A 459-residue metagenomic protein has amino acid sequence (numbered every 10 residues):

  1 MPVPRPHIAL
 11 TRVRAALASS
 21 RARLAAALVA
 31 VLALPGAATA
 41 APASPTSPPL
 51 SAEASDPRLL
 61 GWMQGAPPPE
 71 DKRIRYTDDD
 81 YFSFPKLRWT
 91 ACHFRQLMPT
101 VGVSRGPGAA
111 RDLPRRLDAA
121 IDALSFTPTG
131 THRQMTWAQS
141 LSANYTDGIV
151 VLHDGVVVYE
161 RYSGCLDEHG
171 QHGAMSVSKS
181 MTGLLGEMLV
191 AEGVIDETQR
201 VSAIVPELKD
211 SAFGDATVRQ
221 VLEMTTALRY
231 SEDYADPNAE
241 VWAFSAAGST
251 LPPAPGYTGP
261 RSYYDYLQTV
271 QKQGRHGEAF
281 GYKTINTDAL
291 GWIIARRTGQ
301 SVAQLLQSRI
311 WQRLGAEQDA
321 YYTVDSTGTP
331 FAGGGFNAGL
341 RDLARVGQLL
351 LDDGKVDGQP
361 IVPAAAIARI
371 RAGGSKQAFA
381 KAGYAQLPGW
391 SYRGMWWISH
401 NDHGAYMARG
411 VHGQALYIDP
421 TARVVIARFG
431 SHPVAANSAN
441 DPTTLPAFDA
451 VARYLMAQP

Functional and structural regions predicted by a protein language model:
P2, V13, A38-L166, E223 (+2 more regions): N-terminal leader/targeting segments and the immediately adjacent pre-domain N-terminus
R23-P35: Bacterial N-terminal signal peptides
Q139-G148, G164-V194, T198-A212, A216 (+2 more regions): Short active-site loop at a secondary-structure junction that contains or immediately precedes the catalytic residue(s)
G155, G173-T198, V221, L290-I294 (+1 more regions): Active-site SXXK
E160-Y162, E168-H169, D233-A235, A247-T327: Catalytic-site signature segments of enzymes, centered on catalytic residues
E168, A191-D233, T269, T298-G334 (+1 more regions): Active-site helix/loop module of the DD-peptidase/beta-lactamase fold, centered on the serine-lysine SxxK catalytic
M224, N286-I293, G334-K355, Q414-G430: Active-site-proximal alpha-helical segments within enzyme catalytic domains
E317-A320, R371-V425: Active-site Gly/Thr loop motif
